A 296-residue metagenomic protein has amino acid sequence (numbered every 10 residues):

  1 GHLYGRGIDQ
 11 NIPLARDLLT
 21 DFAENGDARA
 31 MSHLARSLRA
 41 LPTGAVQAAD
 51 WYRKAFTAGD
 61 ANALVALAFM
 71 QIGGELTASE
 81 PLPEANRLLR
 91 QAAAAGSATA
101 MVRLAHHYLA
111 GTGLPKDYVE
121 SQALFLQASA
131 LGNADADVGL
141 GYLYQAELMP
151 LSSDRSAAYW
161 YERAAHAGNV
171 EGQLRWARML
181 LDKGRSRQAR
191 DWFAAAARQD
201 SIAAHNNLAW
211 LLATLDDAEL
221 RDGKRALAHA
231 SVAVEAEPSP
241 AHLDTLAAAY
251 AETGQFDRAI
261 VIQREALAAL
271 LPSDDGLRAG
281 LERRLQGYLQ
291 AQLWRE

Functional and structural regions predicted by a protein language model:
G1-Y4, H33-L41, A66-E75, R103-A110 (+4 more regions): Hydrophobic face of amphipathic alpha-helices that form TPR/SEL1-like repeat modules and related alpha-solenoid
H2-R6, E24-A28, A58-A61, G74-E75 (+8 more regions): Short helix-capping/linker turns of helical repeat alpha-solenoids
D9-L18, A40-W51, T77-L88, P115-L124 (+4 more regions): Structural signature of tandem alpha-helical TPR/SEL1-like repeats, specifically the intra-repeat loop/turn
T20-F22, A45-Q47, E84, A92 (+4 more regions): Intrinsic-disorder-linked linear interaction elements in eukaryotic regulatory proteins
D21-F22, K54-A55, Q91-A92, Q127-A128 (+4 more regions): Canonical positions in the second alpha-helix
A30, A63, A100, A136 (+4 more regions): The tetratricopeptide repeat
A194, I202-E237, A241: Alpha-helical adaptor scaffolds
D217-R221, A236-T245, E252-E296: Terminal, low-structured helical/coil segments at or just beyond the last alpha-helical repeat
